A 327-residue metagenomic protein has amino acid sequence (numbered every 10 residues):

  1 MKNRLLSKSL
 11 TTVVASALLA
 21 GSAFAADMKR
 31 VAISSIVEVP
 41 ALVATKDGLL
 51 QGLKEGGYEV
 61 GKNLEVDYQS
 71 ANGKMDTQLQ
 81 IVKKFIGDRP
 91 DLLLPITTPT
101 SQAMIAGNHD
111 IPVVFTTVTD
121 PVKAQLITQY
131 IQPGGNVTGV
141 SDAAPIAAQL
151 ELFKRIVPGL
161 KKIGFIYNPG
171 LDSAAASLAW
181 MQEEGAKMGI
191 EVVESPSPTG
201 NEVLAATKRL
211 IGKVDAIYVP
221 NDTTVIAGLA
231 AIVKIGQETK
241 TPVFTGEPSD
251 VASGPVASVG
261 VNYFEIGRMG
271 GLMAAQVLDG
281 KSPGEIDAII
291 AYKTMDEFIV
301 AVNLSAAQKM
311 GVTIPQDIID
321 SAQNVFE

Functional and structural regions predicted by a protein language model:
K2-K8, A25-E327: Short hydrophobic alpha-helices and adjacent helix-cap/hinge residues
T11-G21: Bacterial N-terminal signal peptides
